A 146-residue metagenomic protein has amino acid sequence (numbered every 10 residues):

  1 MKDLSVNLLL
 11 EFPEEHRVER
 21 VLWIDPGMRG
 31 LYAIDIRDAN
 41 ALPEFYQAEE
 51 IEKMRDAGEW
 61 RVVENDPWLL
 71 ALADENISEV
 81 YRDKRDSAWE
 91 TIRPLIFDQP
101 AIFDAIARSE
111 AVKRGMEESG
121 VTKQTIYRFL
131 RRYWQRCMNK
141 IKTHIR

Functional and structural regions predicted by a protein language model:
M1-R146: Secondary-structure boundary/capping micro-motif
